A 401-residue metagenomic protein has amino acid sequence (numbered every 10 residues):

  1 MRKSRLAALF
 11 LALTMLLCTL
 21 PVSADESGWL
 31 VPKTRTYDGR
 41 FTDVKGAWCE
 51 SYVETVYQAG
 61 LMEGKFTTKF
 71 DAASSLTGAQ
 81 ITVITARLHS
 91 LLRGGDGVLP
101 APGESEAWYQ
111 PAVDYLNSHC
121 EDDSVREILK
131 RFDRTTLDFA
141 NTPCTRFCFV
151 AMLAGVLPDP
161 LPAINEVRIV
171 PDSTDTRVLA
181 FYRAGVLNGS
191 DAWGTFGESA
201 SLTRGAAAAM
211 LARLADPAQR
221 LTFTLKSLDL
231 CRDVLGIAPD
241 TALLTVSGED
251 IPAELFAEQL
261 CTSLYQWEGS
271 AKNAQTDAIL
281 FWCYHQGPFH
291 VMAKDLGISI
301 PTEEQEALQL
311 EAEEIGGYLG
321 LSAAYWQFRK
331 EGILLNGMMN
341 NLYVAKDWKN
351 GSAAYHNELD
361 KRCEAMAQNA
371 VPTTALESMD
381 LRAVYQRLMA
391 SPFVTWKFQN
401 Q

Functional and structural regions predicted by a protein language model:
M1-R2: N-terminal secretory signal peptides that target proteins for export/translocation
L6-L9, L17-W48, E63-A79, A86-F147 (+3 more regions): Feature responds to low-complexity, polar/acidic, surface-exposed segments characteristic of secreted/exported proteins
S23-G28, P32, F223-A274, E364 (+1 more regions): Short, low-structural-confidence N-terminal segments
G60: Phosphate/pyrophosphate-binding loop motifs in nucleotide- or prenyl diphosphate-using proteins
L235-Q327: N-terminal targeting/tethering segments
K272-D295, E313-L381, Y385-Q386, A390-F398: Solvent-exposed, amphipathic alpha-helical "stalk/arm" or coiled-coil-like segments used as scaffolds
